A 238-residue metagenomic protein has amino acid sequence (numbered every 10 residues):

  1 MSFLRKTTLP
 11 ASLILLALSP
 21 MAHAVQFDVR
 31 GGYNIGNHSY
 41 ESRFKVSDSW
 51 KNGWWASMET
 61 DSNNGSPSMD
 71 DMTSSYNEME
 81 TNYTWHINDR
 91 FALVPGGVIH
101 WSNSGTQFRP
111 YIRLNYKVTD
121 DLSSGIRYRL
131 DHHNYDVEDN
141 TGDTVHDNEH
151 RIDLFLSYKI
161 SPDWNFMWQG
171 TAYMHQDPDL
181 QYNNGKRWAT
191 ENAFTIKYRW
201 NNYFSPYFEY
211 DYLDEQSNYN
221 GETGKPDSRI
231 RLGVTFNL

Functional and structural regions predicted by a protein language model:
M1-Q26, L238: Cleavable N-terminal export/targeting peptides
A22-D70, Y76: Short glycine/proline- and aromatic-enriched beta-strand/turn motifs that initiate or cap beta-hairpins
V25-F27, N52-M58, H86-P95, D120-I126 (+4 more regions): Repeated loop/turn-to-beta-strand initiation elements of outer-membrane beta-barrel proteins
G31-N37, R43-K45, P67-M72, V98-N103 (+4 more regions): Outer-membrane beta-barrel domain signature
G31-N37, T60-S66, G97-N103, L130-N134 (+3 more regions): Transmembrane beta-strands of outer-membrane beta-barrel pores
H38-S42, V46, T73-M79, T106-P110 (+3 more regions): Residues that define the transmembrane beta-barrel architecture of outer-membrane proteins
R90-A92, Q107-D179: Detector for outer-membrane/organellar transmembrane beta-barrel domains, recognizing the amphipathic beta-strand
Y158, Y198-R199, K225-L238: Outer-membrane beta-barrel "beta-signal"
